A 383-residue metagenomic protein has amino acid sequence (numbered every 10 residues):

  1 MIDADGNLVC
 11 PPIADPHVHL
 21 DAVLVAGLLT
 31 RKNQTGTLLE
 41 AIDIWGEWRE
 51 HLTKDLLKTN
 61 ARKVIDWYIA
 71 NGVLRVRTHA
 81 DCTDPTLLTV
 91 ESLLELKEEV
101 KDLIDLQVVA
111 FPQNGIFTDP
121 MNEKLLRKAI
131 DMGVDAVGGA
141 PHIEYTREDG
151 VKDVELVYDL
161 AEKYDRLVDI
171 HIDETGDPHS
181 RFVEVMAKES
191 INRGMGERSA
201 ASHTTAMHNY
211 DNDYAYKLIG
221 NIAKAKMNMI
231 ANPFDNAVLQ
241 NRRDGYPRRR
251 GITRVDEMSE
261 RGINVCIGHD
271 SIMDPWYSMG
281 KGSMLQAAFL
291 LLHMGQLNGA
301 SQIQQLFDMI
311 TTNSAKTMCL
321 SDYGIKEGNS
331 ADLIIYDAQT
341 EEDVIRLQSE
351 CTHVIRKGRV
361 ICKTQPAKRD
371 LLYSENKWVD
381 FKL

Functional and structural regions predicted by a protein language model:
M1-C10: Histidine-rich, glycine-flanked metal-binding segment
P11-V23, L167-G176: Histidine-centered catalytic micro-motifs
L24-L57, G133-A136, F182-A200, A223-N228 (+2 more regions): Active-site gating loops and adjacent loop-to-helix segments of metal-dependent hydrolytic enzymes
A26-H79, L87-E99, L125-D131: Alpha-helical scaffold segments that flank or form the walls of functional sites
D43-N60, V109-P120, P141-E148: Active-site mouth loops of central-metabolism enzymes
L88-D102, D119-N228, G245-I267, Y323: Histidine/acidic residue-rich metal-binding segments in metalloenzymes
L167, K188-S199, D235-L239, R249-Y336: His/Asp/Glu-enriched, well-ordered alpha-helical/loop segment that forms or immediately abuts the divalent-metal
Q304-L383: Active-site microenvironment of metallo-dependent hydrolases
